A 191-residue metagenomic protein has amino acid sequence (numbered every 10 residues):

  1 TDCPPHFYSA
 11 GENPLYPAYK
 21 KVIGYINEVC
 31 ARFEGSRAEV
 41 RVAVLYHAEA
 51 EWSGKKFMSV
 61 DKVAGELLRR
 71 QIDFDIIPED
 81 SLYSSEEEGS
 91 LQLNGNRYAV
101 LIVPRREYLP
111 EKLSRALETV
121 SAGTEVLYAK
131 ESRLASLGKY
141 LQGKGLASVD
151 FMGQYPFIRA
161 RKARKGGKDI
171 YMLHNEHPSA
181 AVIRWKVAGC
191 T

Functional and structural regions predicted by a protein language model:
T1-T191: Carbohydrate-binding surfaces of carbohydrate-active enzymes
